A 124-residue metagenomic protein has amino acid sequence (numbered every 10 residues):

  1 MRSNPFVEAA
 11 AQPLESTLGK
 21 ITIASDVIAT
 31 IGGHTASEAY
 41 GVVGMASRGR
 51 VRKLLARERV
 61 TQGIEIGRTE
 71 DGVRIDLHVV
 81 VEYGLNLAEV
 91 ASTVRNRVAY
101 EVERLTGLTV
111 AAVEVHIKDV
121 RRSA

Functional and structural regions predicted by a protein language model:
M1-Y83, L87, S92, L108-A124: Contiguous, often N-terminal, cationic amphipathic patches that form binding interfaces
V94-V98: A short beta-strand micro-motif common to beta-rich folds, especially ectodomain repeats
Y100, R104-L105: Conserved amphipathic alpha-helical interaction elements at protein-protein interfaces in regulatory, energy-coupling
